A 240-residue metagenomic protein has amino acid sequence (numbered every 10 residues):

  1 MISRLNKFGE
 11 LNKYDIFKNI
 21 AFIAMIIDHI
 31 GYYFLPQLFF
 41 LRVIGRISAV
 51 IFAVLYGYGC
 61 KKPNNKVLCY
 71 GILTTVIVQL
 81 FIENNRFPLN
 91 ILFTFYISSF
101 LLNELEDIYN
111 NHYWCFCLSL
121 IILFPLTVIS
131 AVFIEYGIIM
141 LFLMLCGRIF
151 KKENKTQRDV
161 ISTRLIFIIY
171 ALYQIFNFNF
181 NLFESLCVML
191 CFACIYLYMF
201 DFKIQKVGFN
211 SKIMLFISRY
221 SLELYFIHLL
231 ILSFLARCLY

Functional and structural regions predicted by a protein language model:
M1-Y240: Alpha-helical transmembrane segments and their immediate juxtamembrane cytosolic regions
